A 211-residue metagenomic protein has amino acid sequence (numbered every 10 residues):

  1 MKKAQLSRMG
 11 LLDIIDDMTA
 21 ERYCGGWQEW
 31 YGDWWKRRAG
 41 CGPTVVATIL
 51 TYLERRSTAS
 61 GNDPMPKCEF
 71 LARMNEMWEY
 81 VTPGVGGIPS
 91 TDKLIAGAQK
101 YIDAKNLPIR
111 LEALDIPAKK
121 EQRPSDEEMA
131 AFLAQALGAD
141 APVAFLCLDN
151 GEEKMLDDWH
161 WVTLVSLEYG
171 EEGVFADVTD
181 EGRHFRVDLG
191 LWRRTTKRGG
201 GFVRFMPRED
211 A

Functional and structural regions predicted by a protein language model:
M1-K93, G97: Active-site-adjacent structural segments surrounding the nucleophilic cysteine of cysteine proteases and isopeptidases
K2-D17, A72-D210: Conserved active-site-adjacent core of cysteine acyl-enzyme catalytic domains
